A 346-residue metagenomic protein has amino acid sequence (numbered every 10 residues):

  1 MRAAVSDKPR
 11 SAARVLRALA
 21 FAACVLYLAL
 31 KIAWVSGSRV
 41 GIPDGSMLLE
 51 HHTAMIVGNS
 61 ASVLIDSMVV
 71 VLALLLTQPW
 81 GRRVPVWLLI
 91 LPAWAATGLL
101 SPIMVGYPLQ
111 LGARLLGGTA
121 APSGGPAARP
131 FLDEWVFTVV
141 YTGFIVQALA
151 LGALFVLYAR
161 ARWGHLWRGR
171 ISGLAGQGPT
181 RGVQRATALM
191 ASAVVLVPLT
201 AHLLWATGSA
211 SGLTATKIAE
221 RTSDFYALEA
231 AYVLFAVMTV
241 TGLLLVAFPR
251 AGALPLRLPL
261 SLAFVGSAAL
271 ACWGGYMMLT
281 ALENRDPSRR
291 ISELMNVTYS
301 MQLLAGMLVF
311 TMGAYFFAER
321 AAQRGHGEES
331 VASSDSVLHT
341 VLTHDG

Functional and structural regions predicted by a protein language model:
M1-A13, A161-A188, R324-D345: Membrane-interfacial, low-structure loops and terminal tails that flank and connect transmembrane helices in multi-pass
R2-P9, A13, R17-P43, M47-H51 (+4 more regions): Transmembrane-helix bundle segments that line or gate the permeation/cavity pathway in multi-pass membrane proteins
D7-F21, L49-N59, R83-A93, F131-Y141 (+4 more regions): Membrane-water interface of alpha-helical transmembrane segments
A20-A33, A96-G106, Y141-A150, V183-A206 (+2 more regions): Alpha-helical transmembrane segments of multi-pass integral membrane proteins
L28-W34, P198-S209, A227-D345: C-terminal transmembrane-bundle signature of multipass membrane proteins, characterized by strong activation on
K31-S62, G106-T142, H202-Y232, G275-Q302: Membrane interfacial helix motifs at helix-loop boundaries and amphipathic/re-entrant anchors
L75-P85, R160-A175, L244-P255: Cytoplasmic membrane-interface regions of multi-pass membrane proteins
V140, Q147-G173, T180, A305-M312 (+1 more regions): Preference for intrinsically disordered or flexible, low-complexity segments and adjacent hinge/connector residues
